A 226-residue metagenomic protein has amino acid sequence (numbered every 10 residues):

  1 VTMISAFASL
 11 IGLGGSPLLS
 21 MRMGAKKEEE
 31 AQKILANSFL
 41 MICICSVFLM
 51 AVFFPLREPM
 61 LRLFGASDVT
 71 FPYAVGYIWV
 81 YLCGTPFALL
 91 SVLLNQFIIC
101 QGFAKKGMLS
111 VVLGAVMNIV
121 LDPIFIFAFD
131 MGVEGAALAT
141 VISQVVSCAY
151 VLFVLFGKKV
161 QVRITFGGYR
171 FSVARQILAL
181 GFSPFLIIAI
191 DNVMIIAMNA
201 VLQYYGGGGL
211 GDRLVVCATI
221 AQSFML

Functional and structural regions predicted by a protein language model:
V1, C45, L113-N118, A139-S147 (+1 more regions): Transmembrane alpha-helical core residues of multi-pass small-molecule transporters, especially secondary transporters
V1-A51, A88-G107, N199, V215-L226: Small-residue-rich hydrophobic transmembrane alpha-helices
T2, I42, Y81, G107 (+7 more regions): Residue-level signature of transmembrane alpha-helical cores of multipass secondary-active transporters and flippases
A6, N118-P123, C148-L152: Hydrophobic transmembrane alpha-helices of multi-pass small-molecule transporters
L19-P86, A128-F182: Short alpha-helical transmembrane segments in multi-pass integral membrane proteins
I42, F97-P123, L138-V141: Alpha-helical transmembrane segments of multi-pass membrane transporters/permeases
L61-D68, I124-D130, A189-S223: Helix-terminus/linker motif at the lipid-water interface of multi-pass membrane proteins
